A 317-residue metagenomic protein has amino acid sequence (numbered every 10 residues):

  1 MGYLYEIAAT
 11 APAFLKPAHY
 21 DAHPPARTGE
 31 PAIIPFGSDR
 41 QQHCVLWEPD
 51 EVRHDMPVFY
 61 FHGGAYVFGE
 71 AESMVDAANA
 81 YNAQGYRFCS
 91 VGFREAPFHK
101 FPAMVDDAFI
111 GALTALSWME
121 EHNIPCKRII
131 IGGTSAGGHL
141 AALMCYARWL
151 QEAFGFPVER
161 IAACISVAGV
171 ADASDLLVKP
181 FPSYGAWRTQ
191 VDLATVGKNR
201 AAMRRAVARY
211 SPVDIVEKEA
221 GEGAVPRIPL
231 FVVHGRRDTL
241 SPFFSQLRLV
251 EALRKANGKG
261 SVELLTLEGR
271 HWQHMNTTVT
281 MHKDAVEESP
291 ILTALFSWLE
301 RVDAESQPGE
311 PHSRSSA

Functional and structural regions predicted by a protein language model:
M1-A317: Alpha/beta-hydrolase superfamily serine-hydrolase fold, recognizing
